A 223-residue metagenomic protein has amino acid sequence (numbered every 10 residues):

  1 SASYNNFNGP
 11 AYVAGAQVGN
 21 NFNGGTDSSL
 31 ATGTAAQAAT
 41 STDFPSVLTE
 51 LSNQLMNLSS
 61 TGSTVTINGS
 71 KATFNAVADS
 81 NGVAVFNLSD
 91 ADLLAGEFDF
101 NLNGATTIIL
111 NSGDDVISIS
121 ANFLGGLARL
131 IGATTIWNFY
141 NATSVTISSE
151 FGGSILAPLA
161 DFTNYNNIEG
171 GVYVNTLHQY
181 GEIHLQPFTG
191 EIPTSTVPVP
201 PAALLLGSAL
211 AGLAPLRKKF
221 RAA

Functional and structural regions predicted by a protein language model:
S1-E150, L156-F162, N166-E169, Y173-P193: Primarily marks folded extracellular/lumenal domains of secretory and cell-surface proteins
P198-L216: A short, hydrophobic C-terminal helix/tail in secreted or cell-surface proteins
F220-A223: Short, charged juxtamembrane terminal tails flanking transmembrane helices
